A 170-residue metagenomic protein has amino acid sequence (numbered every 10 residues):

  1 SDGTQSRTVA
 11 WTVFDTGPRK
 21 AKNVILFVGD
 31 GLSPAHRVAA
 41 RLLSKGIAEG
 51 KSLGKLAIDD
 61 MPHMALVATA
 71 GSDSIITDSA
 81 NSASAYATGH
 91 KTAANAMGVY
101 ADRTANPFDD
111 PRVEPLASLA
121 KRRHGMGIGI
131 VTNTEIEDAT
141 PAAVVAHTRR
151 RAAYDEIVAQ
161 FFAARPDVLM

Functional and structural regions predicted by a protein language model:
D2-M170: N-terminal catalytic scaffold of extracellular/periplasmic and nuclease hydrolases that process anionic headgroups
